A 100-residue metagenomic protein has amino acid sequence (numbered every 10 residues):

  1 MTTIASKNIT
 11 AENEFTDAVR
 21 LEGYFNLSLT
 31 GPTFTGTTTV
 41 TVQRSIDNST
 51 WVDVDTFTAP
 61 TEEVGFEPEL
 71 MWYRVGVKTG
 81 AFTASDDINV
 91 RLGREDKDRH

Functional and structural regions predicted by a protein language model:
M1-N13, L92-H100: Short, intrinsically disordered N-terminal pre-domain segments
I4-L21, S45, S85: Short Trp-Ser/Thr-centered turn/loop motifs at beta-strand boundaries
S6-N8, V52-P60: Solvent-exposed serine/threonine-rich low-complexity stretches and specific carbohydrate-binding patches
N13, G23, T58-P60: Residues that act as N-cap/strand-start positions at coil-to-secondary-structure junctions
T16-R20, T61-E67: Exposed aromatic-hydrophobic patches
G23-L29, E67-D87: Noncatalytic modules at the cell exterior or secretory-pathway interfaces, chiefly beta-strand-rich lectin/adhesion
T30-F34: Acidic, Ser/Thr
T35-D53, R91: Short, surface-exposed beta-strand/strand-loop-strand elements in extracellular ectodomains
